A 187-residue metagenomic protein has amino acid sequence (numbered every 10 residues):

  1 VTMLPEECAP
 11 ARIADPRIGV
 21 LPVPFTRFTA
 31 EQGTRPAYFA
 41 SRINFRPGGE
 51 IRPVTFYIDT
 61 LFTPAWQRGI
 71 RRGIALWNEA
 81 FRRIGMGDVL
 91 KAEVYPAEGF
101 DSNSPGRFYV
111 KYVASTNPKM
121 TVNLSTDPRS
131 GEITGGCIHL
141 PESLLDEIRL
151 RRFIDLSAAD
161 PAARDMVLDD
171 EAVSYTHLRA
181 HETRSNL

Functional and structural regions predicted by a protein language model:
V1-F62, A80, Y95-A172: Auxiliary tRNA-acceptor-end handling modules of aminoacyl-tRNA synthetases
L61-L90: Zn2+-dependent metallopeptidase catalytic core
R72, E171-Y175: Short alpha-helical catalytic segment bearing the HExxH-like zincin motif of zinc-dependent metalloproteases
G73, R82, M120-V122, A180: Generic hydrophobic/packing signal
I74, E132, T183: Gly/Ser/Thr-rich helix-start
T176-T183: Conserved small/polar residues in nucleotide/adenosyl-binding loops
